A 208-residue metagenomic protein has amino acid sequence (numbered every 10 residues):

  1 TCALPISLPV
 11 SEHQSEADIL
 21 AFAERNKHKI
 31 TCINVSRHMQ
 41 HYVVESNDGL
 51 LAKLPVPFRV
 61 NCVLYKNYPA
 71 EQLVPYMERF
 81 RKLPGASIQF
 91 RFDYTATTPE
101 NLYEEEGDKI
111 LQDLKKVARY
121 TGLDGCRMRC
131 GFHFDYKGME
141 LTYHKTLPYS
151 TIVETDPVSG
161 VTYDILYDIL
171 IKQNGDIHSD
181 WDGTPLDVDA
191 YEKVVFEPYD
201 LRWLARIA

Functional and structural regions predicted by a protein language model:
T1-D18, N26-S46, P57-K66, A86-R91: Core AdoMet radical
A3-P5, L51-P57, T121-C130: Alpha-helix-loop-beta-strand connector modules within alpha/beta enzyme cores
D18-F22, S46-L54, Q72-R79, E106-R119: A general structural detector for well-ordered alpha-helical segments in enzyme core domains, enriched
I19-Q40, M77-F90, V117-A118, P157-T162 (+2 more regions): Structural recognition of alpha->loop->beta junctions
R37-R59, R81, T98-D108: Generic structural signal for short, solvent-exposed loop/turn connectors between secondary structure elements
N47-Y65, L166, G175, L204-I207: Mobile, glycine- and charge-enriched loop segments and immediately flanking short secondary-structure elements within
L51-R81, A86-T98: Conserved strand-turn element in the central/C-terminal portion of the radical SAM core barrel that lines
T95-K109, K116-A208: Accessory C-terminal segments flanking Radical SAM cores
